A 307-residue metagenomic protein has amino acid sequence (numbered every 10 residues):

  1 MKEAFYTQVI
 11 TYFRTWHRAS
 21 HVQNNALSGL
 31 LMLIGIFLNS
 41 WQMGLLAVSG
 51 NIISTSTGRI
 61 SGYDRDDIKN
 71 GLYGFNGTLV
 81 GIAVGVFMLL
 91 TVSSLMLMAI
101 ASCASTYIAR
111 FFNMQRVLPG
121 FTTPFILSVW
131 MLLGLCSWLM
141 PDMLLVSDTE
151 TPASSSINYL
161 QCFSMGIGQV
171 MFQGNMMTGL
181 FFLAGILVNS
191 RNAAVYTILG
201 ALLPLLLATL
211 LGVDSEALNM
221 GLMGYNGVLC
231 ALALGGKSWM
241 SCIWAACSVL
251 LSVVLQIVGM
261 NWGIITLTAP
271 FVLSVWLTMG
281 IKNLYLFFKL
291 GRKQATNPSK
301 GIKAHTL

Functional and structural regions predicted by a protein language model:
M1-Y63, M165-Q173, M177-N189, L205-A208 (+3 more regions): N-terminal signal-anchor module of multipass membrane proteins
I53-D66, A104-Q115, F181-N189, C230-G235: C-terminal ends of transmembrane helices
T55-S56, T106-Y107, S128-G134, L202-L210 (+2 more regions): Aromatic-anchored segments of alpha-helical transmembrane domains
D64-L79, V117-P119, A194-V195, L199 (+2 more regions): Short, non-helical or kinked segments that cap or interrupt transmembrane helices
N70-E150: Membrane-interface helix-loop-helix junctions at boundaries between adjacent transmembrane segments
L95-M96, R116-P124, M220-Y225, N261-S274: Loop-to-transmembrane alpha-helix initiation sites
A101, P124-S128, Y196-P204, C242-V253 (+1 more regions): Central hydrophobic cores of alpha-helical transmembrane segments in multi-pass integral membrane proteins
G120-M176, S299-L307: Long hydrophobic alpha-helical segments that form multi-pass transmembrane helix bundles in integral membrane proteins
